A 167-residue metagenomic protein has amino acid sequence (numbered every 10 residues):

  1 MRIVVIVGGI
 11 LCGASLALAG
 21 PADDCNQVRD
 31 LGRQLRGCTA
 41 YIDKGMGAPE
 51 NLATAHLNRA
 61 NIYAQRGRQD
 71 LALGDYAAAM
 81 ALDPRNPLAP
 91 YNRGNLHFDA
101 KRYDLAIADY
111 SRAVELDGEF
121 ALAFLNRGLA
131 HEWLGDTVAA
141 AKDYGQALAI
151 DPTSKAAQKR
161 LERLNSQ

Functional and structural regions predicted by a protein language model:
C12, L16-G47, A53: N-terminal leader/linker segments that initiate helical-solenoid repeat arrays
D24, A141-Q167: Terminal, low-structured helical/coil segments at or just beyond the last alpha-helical repeat
N26-Q27, T54-A64, L88-F98, L122-L129 (+1 more regions): Conserved alpha-helical positions within TPR/SEL1-like repeat arrays
A40-G47, A77-A81, R112-E115, L148-A149: Conserved structural position within tetratricopeptide repeats
